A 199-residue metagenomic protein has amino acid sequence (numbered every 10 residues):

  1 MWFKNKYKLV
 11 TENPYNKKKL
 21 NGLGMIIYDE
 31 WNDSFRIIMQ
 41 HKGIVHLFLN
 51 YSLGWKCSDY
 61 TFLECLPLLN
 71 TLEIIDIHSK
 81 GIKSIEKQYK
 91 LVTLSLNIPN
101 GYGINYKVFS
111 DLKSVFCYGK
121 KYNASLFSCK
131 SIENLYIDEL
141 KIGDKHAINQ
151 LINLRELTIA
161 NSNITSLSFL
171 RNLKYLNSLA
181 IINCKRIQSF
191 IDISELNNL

Functional and structural regions predicted by a protein language model:
W2-I37, G43-E64, L68-T165, N172-Q188 (+1 more regions): Concave beta-strand-loop units of leucine-rich repeat
